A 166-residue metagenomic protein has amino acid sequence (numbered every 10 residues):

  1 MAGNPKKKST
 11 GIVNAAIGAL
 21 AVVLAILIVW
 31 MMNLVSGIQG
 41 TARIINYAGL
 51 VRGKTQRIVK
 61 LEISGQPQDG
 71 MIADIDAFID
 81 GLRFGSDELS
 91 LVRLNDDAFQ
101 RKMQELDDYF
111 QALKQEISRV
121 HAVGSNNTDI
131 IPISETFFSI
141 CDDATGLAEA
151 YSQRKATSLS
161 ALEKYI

Functional and structural regions predicted by a protein language model:
M1-K7: Short, Lys/Arg-rich, polar N-terminal cytosolic tail immediately upstream of the first transmembrane signal-anchor
K7-L34, K164-I166: Extreme N-terminal signal-anchor transmembrane helix of membrane signaling/transducer proteins, especially in bacteria
I12-I17, V29, T41-I44, A48 (+2 more regions): An N-terminus-focused feature that recognizes amino-terminal "leader" regions
I26-G37, L91, Q115-H121, Q153: Short, charged/polar, low-complexity loop and linker segments that flank or interrupt alpha-helical bundles
L34-D76, T128, L159-L162: Juxtamembrane membrane-water interface segments immediately C-terminal to a transmembrane helix
I72-T136, I140-L147: Heptad-repeat alpha-helical coiled-coil/4-helix-bundle sensor or tether segments in soluble regions
F137, T157-I166: Short, intrinsically disordered, charge-balanced linker/junction segments flanking boundaries in proteins
D143-A161: Short, aromatic-rich amphipathic segments at membrane interfaces that lie adjacent to a transmembrane helix or signal
